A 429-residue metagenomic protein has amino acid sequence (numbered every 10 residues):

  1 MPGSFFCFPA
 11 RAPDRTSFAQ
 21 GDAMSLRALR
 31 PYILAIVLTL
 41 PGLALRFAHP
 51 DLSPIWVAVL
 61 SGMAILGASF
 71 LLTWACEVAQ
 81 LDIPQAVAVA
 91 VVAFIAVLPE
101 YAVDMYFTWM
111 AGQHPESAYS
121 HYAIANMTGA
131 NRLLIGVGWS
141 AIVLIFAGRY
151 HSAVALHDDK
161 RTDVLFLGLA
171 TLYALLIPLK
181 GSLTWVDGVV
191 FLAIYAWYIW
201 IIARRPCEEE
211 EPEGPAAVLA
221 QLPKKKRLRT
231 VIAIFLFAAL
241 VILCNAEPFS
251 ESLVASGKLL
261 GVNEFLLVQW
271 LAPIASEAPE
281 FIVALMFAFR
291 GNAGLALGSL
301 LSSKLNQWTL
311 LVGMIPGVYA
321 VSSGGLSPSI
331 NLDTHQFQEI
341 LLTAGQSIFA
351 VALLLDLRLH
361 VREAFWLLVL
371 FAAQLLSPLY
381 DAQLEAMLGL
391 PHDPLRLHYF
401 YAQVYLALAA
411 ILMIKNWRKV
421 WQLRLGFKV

Functional and structural regions predicted by a protein language model:
F8, F18-V429: Hydrophobic alpha-helical segments, chiefly the membrane-spanning helices and signal/signal-anchor peptides
